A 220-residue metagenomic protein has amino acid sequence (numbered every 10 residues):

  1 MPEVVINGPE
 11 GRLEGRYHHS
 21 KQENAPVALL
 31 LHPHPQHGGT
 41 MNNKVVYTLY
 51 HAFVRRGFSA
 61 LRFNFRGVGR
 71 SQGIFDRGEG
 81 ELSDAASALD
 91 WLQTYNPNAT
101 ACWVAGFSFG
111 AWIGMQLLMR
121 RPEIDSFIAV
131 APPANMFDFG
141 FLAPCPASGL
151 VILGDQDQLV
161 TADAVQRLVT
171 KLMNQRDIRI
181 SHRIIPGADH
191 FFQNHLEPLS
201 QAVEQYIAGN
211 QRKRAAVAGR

Functional and structural regions predicted by a protein language model:
I6-N96: Serine-hydrolase catalytic machinery in alpha/beta-hydrolase-like enzymes
G73, A188-S200: Catalytic histidine-centered segment of alpha/beta-hydrolase-like enzymes
A85-A147: Primarily recognizes the serine-hydrolase "nucleophile elbow" in alpha/beta-hydrolase and SGNH/GDSL folds
C145, V151-L153, D157: Short beta-strand/loop motif that positions the catalytic acidic residue of the alpha/beta-hydrolase fold
D155-V160, H190-F191: Acidic catalytic loop of the alpha/beta-hydrolase fold
T161-K171: Short alpha-helix in the alpha/beta-hydrolase fold that links the catalytic acid
L172-F191: Catalytic histidine neighborhood in serine/cysteine hydrolases with alpha/beta-hydrolase-type architecture
L196-R220: Catalytic active-site module of serine/aspartate enzymes centered on a nucleophile-bearing elbow/loop
